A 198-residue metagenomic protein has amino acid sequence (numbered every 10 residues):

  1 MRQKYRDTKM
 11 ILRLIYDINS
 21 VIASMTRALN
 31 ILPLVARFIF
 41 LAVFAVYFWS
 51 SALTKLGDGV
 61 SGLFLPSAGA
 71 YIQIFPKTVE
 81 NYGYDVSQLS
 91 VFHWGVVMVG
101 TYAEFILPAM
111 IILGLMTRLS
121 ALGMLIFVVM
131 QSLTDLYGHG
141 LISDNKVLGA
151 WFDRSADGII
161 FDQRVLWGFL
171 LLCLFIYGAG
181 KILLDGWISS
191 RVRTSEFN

Functional and structural regions predicted by a protein language model:
R2-K77, Y84-A103, L113-N198: Extended, low-polarity transmembrane helix blocks
I106-M110: Transmembrane-helix motifs of polytopic, lipid-linked glycan transferases
